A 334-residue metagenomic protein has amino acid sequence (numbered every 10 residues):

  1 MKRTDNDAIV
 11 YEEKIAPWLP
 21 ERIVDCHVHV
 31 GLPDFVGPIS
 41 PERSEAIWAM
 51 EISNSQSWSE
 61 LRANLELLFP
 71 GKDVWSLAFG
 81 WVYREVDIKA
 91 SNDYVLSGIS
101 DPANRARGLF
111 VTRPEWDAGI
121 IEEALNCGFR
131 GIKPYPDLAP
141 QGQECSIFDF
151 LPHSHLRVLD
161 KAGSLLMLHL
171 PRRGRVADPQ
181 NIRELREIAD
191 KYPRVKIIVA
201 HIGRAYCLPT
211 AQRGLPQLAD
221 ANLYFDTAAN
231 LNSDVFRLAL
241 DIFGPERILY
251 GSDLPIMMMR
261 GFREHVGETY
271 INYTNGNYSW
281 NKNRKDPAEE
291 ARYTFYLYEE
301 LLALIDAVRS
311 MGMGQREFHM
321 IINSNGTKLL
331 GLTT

Functional and structural regions predicted by a protein language model:
M1-G80, V86-D87: An N-terminally biased module of ancient metal coordination in phosphate/nucleic-acid-related enzymes
K2-N6, W75, Y83-G174, Y224 (+1 more regions): Active-site gating/metal-coordination segments in enzymes
K2-V10, I202-T334: H/E-rich (His + Asp/Glu) clusters that bind or coordinate divalent metals
I23-C26, L77-F79, L109-V111, K133 (+4 more regions): Active-site neighborhood of phospho(di)ester-bond hydrolases with catalytic His/Asp-centered motifs
H27, V95, A124, I132 (+6 more regions): Conserved, mostly hydrophobic/aromatic
H29-D34, Y83-V86, E115-W116, A139-Q141 (+4 more regions): Active-site environment of divalent metal-dependent phosphoester hydrolases
N126-G131, K161-L165, K191-K196, P216-Y224 (+1 more regions): Glycine-enriched alpha-helix->loop->beta-strand junction motifs that scaffold or abut catalytic
H155-L156, R175-A189, A200-I202: Active-site cradle of extracellular carbohydrate-active enzymes
